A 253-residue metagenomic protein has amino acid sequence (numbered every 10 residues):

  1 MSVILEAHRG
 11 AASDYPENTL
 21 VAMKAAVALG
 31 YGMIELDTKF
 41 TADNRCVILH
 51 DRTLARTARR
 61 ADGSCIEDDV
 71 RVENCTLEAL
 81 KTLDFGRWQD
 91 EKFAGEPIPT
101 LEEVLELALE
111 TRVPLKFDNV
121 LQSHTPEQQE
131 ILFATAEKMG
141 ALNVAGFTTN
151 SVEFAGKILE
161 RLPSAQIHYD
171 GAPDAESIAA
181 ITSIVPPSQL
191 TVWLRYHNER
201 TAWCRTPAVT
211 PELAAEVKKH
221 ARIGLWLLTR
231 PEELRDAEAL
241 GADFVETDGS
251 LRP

Functional and structural regions predicted by a protein language model:
M1-P253: Phosphate-group recognition and catalysis centered on beta-loop-alpha active-site segments
